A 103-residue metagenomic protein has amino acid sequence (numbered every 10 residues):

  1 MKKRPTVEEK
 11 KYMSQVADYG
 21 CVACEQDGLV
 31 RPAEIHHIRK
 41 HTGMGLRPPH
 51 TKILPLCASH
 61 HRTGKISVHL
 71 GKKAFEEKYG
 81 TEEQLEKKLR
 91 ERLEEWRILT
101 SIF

Functional and structural regions predicted by a protein language model:
M1-Y12, I98-F103: Arg/Lys-rich, low-complexity, intrinsically disordered N-terminal tails that contact nucleic acids
K2, T42-G43: Residues at structural and domain junctions
V7-H36: Short cysteine-rich loop/turn motifs with clustered Cys
K10, T51-L54: Non-catalytic, well-ordered alpha-helical scaffold segments
E34-H41, L54-G64: Histidine-centered catalytic micro-motifs
M44-K52, R62-F103: Polybasic, low-complexity binding patches
